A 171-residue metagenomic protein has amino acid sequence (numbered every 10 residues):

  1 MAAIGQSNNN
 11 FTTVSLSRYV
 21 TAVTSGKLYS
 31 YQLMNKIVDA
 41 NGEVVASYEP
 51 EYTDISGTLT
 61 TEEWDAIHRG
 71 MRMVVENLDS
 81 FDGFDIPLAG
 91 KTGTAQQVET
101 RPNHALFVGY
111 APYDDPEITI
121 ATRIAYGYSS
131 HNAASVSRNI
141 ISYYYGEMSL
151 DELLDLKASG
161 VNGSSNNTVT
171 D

Functional and structural regions predicted by a protein language model:
M1-T53, H68-D151: Active-site beta-strand/loop architecture of penicillin-binding DD-peptidases
T58-A66, G70: Extended C-terminal subregions enriched in glycine
E62-W64, Y128, S165-D171: Residue-level signal for protein termini and structural transition zones
D151-D171: Short, highly charged C-terminal tails/helix-capping segments
